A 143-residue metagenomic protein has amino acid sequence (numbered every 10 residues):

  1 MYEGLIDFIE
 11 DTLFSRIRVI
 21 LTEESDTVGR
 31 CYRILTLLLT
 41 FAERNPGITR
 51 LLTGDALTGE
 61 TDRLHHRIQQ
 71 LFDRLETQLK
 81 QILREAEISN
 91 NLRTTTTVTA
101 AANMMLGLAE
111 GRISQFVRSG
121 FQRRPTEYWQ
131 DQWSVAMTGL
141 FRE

Functional and structural regions predicted by a protein language model:
M1-E23, G29-T40, L51, H66 (+4 more regions): Alpha-helical structural segments
I20, L52, A56, F116-G120: Secondary-structure edge/capping motif, primarily at the C-terminal ends of alpha-helices and the immediately following
E23-T27, N45, E143: Short coil/turn helix-boundary motifs
E24-S25, E85-T95: Surface-exposed helix-capping loop/turn segments at secondary-structure junctions
R33, L37-R44, T77-S89, G107-L108 (+2 more regions): C-terminal peripheral helix-coil segments that are non-catalytic and often amphipathic
E43-R63: Amphipathic alpha-helical segments used for helix-helix packing
T94, V98-A102: Membrane-interface starts of transmembrane alpha-helices
